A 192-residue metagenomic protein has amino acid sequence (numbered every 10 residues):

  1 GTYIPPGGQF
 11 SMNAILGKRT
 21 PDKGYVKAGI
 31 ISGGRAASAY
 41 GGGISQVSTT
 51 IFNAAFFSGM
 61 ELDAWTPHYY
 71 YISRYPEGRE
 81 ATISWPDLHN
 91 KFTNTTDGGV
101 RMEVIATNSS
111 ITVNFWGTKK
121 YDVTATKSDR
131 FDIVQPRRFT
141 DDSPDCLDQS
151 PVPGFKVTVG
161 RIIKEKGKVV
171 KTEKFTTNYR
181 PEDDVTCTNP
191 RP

Functional and structural regions predicted by a protein language model:
G1-P192: Well-ordered beta-sheet/strand-loop patches within structured domains
